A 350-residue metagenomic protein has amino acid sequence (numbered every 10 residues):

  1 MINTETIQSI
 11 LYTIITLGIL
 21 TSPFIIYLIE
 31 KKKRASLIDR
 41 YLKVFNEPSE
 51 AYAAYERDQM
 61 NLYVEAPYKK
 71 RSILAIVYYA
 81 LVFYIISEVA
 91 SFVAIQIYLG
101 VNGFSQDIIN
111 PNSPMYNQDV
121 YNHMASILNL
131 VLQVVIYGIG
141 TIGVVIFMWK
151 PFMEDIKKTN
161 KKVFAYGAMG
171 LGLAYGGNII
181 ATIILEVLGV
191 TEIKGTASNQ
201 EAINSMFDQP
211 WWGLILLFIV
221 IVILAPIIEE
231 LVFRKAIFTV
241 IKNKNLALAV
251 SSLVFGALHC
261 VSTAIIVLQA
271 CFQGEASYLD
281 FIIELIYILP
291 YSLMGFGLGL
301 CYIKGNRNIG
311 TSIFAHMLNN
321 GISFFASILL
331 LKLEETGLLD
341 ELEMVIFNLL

Functional and structural regions predicted by a protein language model:
M1-A165, G321-L350: N-terminal, membrane-interfacial amphipathic/helix-forming hydrophobic leader that caps and precedes the first
I2-E5, S9, T16-L20, I179-T182 (+1 more regions): Transmembrane helix-loop-helix hairpins at the membrane interface of multi-pass integral membrane proteins
K69, D119, H123, F152 (+7 more regions): Juxtamembrane loop-helix boundary motifs flanking transmembrane segments in multi-pass membrane proteins
Y78-S91, A165-I183, L216-A225: Alpha-helical transmembrane segments of multi-pass integral membrane proteins
F92, Q96, A174-A197: Transmembrane alpha-helix/helix-exit interface in multi-pass inner-membrane proteins
V101-N102, L188, I241, G305: A broad structural signal for alpha-helix termini and local helix breaks/kinks
N102-A125, T191-A197, T263-L285, E335-L339: Short helix-coil transition/hinge motifs at the ends and kinks of transmembrane helices, capturing the brief
T141-M148, F164-V187, I215, T239 (+1 more regions): A broadly structural signal marking compact, well-ordered functional cores that mediate small-ligand/cofactor/substrate
